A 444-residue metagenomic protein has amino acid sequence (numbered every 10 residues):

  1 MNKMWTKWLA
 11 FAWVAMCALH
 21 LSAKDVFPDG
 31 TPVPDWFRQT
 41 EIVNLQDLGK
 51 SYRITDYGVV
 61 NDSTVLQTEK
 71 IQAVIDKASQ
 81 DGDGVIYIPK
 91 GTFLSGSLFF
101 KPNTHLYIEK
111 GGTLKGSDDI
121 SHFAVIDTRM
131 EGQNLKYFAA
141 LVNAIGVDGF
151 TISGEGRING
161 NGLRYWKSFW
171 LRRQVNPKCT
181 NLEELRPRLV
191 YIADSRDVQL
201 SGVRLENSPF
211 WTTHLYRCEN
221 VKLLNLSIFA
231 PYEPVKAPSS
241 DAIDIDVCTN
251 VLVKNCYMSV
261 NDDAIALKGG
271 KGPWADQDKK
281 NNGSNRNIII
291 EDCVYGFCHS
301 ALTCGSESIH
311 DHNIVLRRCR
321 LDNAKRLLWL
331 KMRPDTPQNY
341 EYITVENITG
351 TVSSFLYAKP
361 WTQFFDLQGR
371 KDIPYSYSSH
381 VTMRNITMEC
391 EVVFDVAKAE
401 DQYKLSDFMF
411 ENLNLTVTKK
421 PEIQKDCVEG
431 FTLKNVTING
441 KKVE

Functional and structural regions predicted by a protein language model:
N2-V14, H20-Y87, T92-D194, Q199-S201 (+5 more regions): Extracellular "leader-to-stem" segments immediately downstream of a signal peptide or signal-anchor in secreted/lumenal
K24, Y52, Q133, F365-Q368 (+1 more regions): Short, local alpha-helical segments
V65-T68, S284, Y377: Electropositive phosphate-/nucleotide-binding environments in soluble metabolic enzymes
D83-Y87, S354, V392: Secondary-structure boundary/capping residues
G84, S378-S379: Residue-level recognition of the N-termini of beta-strands and the immediately preceding loop/turn
Y87, D127-R129, L330, K359 (+1 more regions): Mature catalytic domains of secreted/periplasmic carbohydrate-active enzymes
S97-F100, T113, S117-D118, A140-I145 (+11 more regions): Glycine-rich beta-solenoid repeat tracts in large extracellular/virion proteins
K110-G111, D148-R157, R196-N207, E219-Y232 (+9 more regions): Right-handed parallel beta-helix
